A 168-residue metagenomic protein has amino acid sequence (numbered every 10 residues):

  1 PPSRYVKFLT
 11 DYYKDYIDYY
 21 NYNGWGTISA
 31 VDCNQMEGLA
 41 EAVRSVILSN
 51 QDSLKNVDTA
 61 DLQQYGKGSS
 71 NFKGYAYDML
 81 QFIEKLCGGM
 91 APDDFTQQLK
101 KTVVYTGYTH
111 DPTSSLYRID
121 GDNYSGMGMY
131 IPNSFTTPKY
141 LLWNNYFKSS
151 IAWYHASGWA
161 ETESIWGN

Functional and structural regions predicted by a protein language model:
P1-N168: Terminal, contiguous helix-loop blocks that mediate binding/assembly
